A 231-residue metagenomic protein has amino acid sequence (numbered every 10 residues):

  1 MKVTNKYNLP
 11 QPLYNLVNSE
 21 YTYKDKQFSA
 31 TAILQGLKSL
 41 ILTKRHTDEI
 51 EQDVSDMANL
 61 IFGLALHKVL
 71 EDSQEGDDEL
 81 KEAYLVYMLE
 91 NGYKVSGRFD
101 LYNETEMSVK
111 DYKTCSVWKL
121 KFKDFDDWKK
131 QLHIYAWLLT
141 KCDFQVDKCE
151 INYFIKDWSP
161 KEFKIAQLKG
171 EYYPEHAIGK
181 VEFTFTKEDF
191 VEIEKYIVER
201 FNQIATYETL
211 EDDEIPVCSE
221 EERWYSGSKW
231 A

Functional and structural regions predicted by a protein language model:
M1-V109, S116-F122, D126, T140 (+2 more regions): Metal-dependent nuclease catalytic cores that hydrolyze phosphodiester bonds in DNA/RNA, characterized by
M1-Y7, L138-A231: Metal-dependent nuclease catalytic regions and adjoining charged, substrate-binding loops involved in nucleic-acid end
V54-D56, Q131-H133, Y173, T206-Y207: Short, surface-exposed linear patches
A58-L66, Q131, D189, I193: Short amphipathic alpha-helical segments
W128-T140: An active-site-proximal "capping" alpha-helix that borders the catalytic cofactor pocket
